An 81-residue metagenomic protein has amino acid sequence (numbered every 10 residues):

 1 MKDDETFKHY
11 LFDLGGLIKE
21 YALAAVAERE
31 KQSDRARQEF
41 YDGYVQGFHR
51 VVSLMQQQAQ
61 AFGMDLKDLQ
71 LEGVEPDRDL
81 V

Functional and structural regions predicted by a protein language model:
K2-R35, D42: N-terminal acidic leader/helix
A25-E28, Q32, M55, F62 (+1 more regions): Hydrophobic stripe of amphipathic alpha-helices that form coiled-coil interfaces
V26, V45, V51-V52, V74 (+1 more regions): Extended aliphatic helical segments
A36-M64: Short, charge-rich amphipathic interface segments used for partner binding and complex assembly
Q60-V81: Charged low-complexity stretches with an acidic bias
